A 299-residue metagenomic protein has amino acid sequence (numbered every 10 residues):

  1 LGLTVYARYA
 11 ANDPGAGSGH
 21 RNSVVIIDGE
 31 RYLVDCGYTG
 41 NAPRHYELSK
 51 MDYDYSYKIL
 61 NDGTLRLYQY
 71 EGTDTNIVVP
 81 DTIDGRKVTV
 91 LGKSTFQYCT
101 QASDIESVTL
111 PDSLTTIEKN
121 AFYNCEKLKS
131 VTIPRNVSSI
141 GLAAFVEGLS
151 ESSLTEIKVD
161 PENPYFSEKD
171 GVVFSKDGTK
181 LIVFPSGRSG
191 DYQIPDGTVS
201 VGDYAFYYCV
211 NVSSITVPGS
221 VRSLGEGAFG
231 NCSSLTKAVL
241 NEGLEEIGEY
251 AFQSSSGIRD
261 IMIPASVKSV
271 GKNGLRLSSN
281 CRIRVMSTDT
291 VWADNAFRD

Functional and structural regions predicted by a protein language model:
G2, A7, N12-G17, T95-I105 (+1 more regions): Intrinsically disordered, low-complexity coil segments
G2-K50: Hydrophobic/aromatic-rich core segments of domains that either
V25-D28, Y70, S175-K176: Active-site beta-strand termini and strand-to-loop segments that position acidic
R31-L33, L67, L181: Hydrophobic beta-strand positions in blades of beta-propellers and related beta-sheet-rich domains
A42-H45, T64-R66, N76: Short, solvent-exposed loop/turn elements at domain surfaces
H45-M51, S94-F96, F206: Short, surface-exposed secondary-structure junctions/capping segments
D54-G63, G72-T89, Q101-T116, C125-S139 (+7 more regions): Structural signature of tandem-repeat unit edges
K93-T95, E118-A121, L142-A144, I182 (+5 more regions): Consensus positions within tandem repeat domains that build extended binding/scaffold surfaces
